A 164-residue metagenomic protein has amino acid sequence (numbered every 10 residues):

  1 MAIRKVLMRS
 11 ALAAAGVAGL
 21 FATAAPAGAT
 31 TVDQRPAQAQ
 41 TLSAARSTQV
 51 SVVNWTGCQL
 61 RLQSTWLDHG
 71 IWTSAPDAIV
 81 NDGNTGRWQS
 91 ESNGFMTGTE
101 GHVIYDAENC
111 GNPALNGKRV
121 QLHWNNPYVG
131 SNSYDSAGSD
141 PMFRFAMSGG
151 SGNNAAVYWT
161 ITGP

Functional and structural regions predicted by a protein language model:
A2-G16, T23-P164: Intrinsically disordered, low-complexity segments enriched in small/polar residues
